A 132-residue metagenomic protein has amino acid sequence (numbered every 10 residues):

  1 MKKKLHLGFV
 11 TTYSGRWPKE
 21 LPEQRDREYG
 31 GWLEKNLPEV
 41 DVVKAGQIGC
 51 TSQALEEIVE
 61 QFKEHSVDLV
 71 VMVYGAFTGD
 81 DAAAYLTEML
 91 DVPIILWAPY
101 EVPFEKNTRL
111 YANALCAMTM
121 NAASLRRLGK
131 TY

Functional and structural regions predicted by a protein language model:
M1-Y132: An N-terminal assembly and electron-transfer interface module characteristic of large anaerobic redox and radical
